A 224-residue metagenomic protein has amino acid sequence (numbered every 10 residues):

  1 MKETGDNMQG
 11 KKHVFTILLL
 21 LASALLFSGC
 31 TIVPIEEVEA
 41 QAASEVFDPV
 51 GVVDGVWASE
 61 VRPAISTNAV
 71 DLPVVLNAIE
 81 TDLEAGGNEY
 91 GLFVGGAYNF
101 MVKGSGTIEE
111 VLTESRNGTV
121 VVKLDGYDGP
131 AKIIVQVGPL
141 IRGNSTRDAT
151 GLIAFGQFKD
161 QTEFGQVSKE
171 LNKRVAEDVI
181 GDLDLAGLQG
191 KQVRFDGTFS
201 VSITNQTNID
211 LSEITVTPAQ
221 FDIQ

Functional and structural regions predicted by a protein language model:
M1-S28: Sec-dependent bacterial lipoprotein signal peptides
G10-F15, S28-Q224: OB-fold and OB-like single-stranded nucleic-acid-recognition modules and their adjacent interaction interfaces
